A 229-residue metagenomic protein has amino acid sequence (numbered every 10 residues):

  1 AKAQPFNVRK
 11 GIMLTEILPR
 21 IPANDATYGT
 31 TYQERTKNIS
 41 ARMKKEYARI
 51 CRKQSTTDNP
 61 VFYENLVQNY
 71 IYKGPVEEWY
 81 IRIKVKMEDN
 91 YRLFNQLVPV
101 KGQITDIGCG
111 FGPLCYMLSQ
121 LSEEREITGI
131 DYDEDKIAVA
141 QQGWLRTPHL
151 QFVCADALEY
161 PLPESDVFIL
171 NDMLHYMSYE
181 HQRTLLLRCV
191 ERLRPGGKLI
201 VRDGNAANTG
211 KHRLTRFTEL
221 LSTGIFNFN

Functional and structural regions predicted by a protein language model:
A1-F62: Non-catalytic C-terminal accessory region of glycerolipid acyltransferases and related lyso-lipid remodeling enzymes
Q68-E88: Class I SAM-dependent methyltransferase Rossmann-like catalytic core, especially the SAM/SAH-binding loop
K84-V100: Conserved alpha-helix/loop element of class I SAM-dependent methyltransferases that forms part of the SAM/SAH-binding
G110: Conserved glycine-rich SAM-binding loop
P113-L150, C154, L158: Class I SAM-dependent methyltransferase SAM/SAH-binding core
I169: A conserved beta-strand element that flanks and buttresses the S-adenosyl-L-methionine
R183-P195: A short glycine-rich, Lys/Arg-flanked "PGG" loop and its adjoining helix->strand segment in the class I
R202-N229: C-terminal alpha-helical "lid/dimerization" subdomain adjacent to the S-adenosyl-L-methionine
